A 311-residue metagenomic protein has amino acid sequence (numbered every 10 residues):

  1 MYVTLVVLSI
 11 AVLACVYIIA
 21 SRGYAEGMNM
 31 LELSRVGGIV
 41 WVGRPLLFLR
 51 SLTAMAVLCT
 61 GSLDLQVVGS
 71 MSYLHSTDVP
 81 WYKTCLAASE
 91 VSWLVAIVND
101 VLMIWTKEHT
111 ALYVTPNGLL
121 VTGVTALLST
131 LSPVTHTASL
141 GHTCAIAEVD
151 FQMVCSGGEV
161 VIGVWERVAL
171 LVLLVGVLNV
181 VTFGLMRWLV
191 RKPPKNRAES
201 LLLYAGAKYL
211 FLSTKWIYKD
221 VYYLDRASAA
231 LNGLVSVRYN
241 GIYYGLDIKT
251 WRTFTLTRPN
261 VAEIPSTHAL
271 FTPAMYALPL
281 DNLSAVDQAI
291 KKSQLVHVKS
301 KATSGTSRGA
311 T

Functional and structural regions predicted by a protein language model:
M1-T311: Solvent-exposed, extramembrane regions of membrane proteins
